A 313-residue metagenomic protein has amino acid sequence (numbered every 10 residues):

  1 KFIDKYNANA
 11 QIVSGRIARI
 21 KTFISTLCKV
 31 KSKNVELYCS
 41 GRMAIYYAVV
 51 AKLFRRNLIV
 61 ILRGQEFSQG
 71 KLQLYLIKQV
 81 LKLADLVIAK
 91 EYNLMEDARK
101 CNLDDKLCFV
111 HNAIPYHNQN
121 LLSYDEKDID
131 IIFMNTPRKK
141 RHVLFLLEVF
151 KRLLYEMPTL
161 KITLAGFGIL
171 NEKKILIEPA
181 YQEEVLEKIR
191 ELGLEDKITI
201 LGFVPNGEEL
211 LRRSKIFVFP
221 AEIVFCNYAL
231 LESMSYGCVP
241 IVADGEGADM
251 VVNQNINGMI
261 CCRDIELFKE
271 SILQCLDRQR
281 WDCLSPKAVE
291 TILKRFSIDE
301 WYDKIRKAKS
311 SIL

Functional and structural regions predicted by a protein language model:
R42, L58-L72, L86: A short, histidine- and acid-enriched strand-loop-helix "catalytic/donor-clamping" loop that lines the nucleotide-sugar
L83-L107, I114-Y116: A short, active-site helix/loop in glycosyltransferases that binds the activated sugar's phosphate group
Y124-F150, T163-A165: Conserved donor-binding/catalytic core segment of Leloir-type glycosyltransferases
I177-G202: Nucleotide-activated donor-binding/catalytic signature segment of Leloir-type glycosyltransferases, i.e., the conserved
F203, E222: Aromatic "clamp/platform" in nucleotide-sugar-dependent glycosyltransferases that forms part of the donor/acceptor
V239-A243: Short hydrophobic beta-strand element within catalytic cores of glycosyltransferases and related nucleotide-activated
Q254-E266, Q274-Q279: Conserved acidic donor-binding segment of nucleotide-sugar-dependent glycosyltransferases
Q279-S310: A charged, aromatic-enriched C-terminal amphipathic alpha-helix characteristic of glycosyltransferases across folds
